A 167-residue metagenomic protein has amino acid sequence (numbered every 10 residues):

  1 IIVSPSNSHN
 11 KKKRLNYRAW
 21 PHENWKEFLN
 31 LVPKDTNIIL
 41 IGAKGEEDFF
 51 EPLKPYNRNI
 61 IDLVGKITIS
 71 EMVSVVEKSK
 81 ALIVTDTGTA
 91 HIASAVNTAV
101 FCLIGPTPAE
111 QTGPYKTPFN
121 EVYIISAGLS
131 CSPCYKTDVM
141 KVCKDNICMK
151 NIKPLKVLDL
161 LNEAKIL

Functional and structural regions predicted by a protein language model:
I1-L15: Conserved donor-binding/catalytic core segment of Leloir-type glycosyltransferases
S4, T85, T137: Conserved residues at the C-terminal ends of beta-strands
P5, G42, S126-A127: Pocket-edge structural micro-motifs
H9, T89-H91, V142: Glycine-rich nucleotide phosphate-binding loop and flanking beta-alpha elements of Rossmann-like dinucleotide-binding
K13, A19-P106: Donor-binding and catalytic core of enzymes assembling or modifying cell-surface/extracellular glycoconjugates
P55, D62-L63, S94-L167: Nucleotide-sugar donor-binding patch of glycosyltransferase catalytic domains
